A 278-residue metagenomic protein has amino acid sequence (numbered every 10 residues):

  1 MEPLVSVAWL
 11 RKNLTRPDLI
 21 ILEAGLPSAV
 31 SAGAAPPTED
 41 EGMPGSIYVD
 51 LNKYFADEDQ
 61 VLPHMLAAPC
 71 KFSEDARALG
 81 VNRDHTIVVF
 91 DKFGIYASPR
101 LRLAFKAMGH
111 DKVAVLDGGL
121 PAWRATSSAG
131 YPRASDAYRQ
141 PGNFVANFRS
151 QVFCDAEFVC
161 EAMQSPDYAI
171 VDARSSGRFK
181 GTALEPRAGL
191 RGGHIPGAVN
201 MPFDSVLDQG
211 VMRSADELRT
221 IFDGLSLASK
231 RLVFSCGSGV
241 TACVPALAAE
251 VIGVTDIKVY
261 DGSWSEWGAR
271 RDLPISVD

Functional and structural regions predicted by a protein language model:
M1-D278: Cytosolic catalytic domains that perform sulfur/thiol-centered chemistry
